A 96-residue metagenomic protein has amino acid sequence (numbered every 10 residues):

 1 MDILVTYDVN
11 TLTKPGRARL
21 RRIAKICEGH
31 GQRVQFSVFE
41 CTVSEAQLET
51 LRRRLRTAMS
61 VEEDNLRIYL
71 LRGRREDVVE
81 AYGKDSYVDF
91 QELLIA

Functional and structural regions predicted by a protein language model:
M1-V34, V38, T42, A46-Q47: Extended, hydrophobic alpha-helical segments
D2, T6, R52, D77: Functionally constrained cores in energy, signaling, and assembly domains
P15, E49-L51, V78: Short acidic, gly/pro-rich beta-turn/loop elements at beta-sheet edges and active-site/ligand-binding grooves
K25-I26, R52-T57, E80-Y82: Intrinsically disordered, low-complexity boundary segments flanking structured domains
Q35-N65, L70-R72: Short, intrinsically disordered low-complexity segments
M59-I95: C-terminal structural segments of small proteins and small subunits
